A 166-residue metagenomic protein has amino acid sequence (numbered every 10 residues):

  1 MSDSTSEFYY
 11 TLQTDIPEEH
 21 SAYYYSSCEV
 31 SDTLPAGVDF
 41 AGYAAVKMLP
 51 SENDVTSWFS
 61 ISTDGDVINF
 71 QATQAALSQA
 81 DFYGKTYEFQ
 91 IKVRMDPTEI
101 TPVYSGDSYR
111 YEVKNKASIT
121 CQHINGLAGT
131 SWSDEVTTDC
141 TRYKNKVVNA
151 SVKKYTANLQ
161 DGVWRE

Functional and structural regions predicted by a protein language model:
M1-A22, K114-K116, N125, T130-E166: Serine/threonine-rich, low-complexity linker/repeat segments that form flexible spacers/stalks
S4-T5, A36, Y83: Surface-exposed loops/turns
E7, C28, T33, L77 (+1 more regions): Extended non-catalytic domains of envelope/secretory-pathway proteins
Y9-T11, D66-L77, E166: Generic recognition of long tandem-repeat/solenoid scaffolds
L12, Y24-S26, D32, A76-D139: Serine/threonine-enriched low-complexity regions used as flexible
P17-E18, P35, D96: Sec-exported extracytoplasmic/periplasmic mature domains
Y25-A72: A surface/secretory-pathway sequence property marking extracellular, secreted, or lumenal proteins enriched
N53, G65, N69, K85-Q90 (+4 more regions): ...the same signal can extend to comparable exposed beta-sheet modules with similar sequence chemistry even outside
